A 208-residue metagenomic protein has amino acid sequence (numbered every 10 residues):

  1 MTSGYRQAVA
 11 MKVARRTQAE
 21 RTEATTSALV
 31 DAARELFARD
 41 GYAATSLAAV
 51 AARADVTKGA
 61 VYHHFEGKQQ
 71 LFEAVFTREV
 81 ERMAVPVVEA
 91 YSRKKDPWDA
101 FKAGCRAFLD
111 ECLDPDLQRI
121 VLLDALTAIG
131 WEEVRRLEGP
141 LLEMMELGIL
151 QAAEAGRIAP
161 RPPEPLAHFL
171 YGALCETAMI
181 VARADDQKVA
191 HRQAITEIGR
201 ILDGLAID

Functional and structural regions predicted by a protein language model:
M1-D40, A44-V56, Q69-E73: Basic, helix-initiating cap at the start of DNA-binding domains
G4, A107-D110, E146, R161-I180 (+1 more regions): Hydrophobic alpha-helical segments that form the core of small-molecule binding pockets and/or dimer interfaces
G59: Key DNA-contact positions within bacterial/archaeal DNA-binding proteins
Y62-F65, Q69: A short His-aromatic
E73-E79: Alpha-helical DNA-contacting segments of helix-turn-helix folds
A74, V85-D116, L166-L170: Hydrophobic alpha-helical connector segments
E81-V85, I129-A155, E164-H168, R192 (+1 more regions): Amphipathic alpha-helical packing segments from all-alpha helical-bundle domains
L109-L147, E154, M179, R183: Short secondary-structure transition hinges
